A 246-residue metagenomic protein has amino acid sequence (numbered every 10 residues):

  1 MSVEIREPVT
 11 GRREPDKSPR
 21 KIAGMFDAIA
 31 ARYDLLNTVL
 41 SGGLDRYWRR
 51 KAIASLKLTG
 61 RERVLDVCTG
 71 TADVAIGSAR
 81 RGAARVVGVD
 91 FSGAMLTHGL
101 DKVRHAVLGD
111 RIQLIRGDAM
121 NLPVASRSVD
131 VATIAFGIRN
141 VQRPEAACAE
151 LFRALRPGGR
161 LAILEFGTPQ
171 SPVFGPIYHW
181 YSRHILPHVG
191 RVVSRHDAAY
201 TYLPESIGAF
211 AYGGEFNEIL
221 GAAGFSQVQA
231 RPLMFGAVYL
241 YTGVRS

Functional and structural regions predicted by a protein language model:
M1-R32, S182, V193: N-terminal, positively charged/glycine-rich alpha-helical extensions of SAM-dependent methyltransferases
R32, G42-E62, G77: Conserved alpha-helix/loop element of class I SAM-dependent methyltransferases that forms part of the SAM/SAH-binding
Y33, A132-T133: Hydrophobic beta-strand segment of the Class I
R63-N121: Class I SAM-dependent methyltransferase SAM/SAH-binding core
M120-V131: A short acidic, Gly/Pro-enriched loop at the edge of an enzyme's catalytic core that lines a small-molecule cofactor
E145-R160: A short glycine-rich, Lys/Arg-flanked "PGG" loop and its adjoining helix->strand segment in the class I
L164-A223, Q229: C-terminal alpha-helical "lid/dimerization" subdomain adjacent to the S-adenosyl-L-methionine
A223-Q227, P232-S246: Core SAM-dependent methyltransferase catalytic element
